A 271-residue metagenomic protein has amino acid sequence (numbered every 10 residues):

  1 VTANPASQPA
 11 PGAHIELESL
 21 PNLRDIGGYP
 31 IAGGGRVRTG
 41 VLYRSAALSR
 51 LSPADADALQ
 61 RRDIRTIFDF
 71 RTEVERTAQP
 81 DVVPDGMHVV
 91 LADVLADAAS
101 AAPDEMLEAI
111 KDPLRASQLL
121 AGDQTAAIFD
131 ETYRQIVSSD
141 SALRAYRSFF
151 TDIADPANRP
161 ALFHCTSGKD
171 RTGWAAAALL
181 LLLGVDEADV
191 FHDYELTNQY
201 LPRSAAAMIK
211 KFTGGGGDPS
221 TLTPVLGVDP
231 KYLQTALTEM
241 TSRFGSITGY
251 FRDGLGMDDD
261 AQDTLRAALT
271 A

Functional and structural regions predicted by a protein language model:
V1-L162, A175-A271: Cys-dependent protein tyrosine phosphatase-like superfamily
S167, R171-T172: Ser/Thr-glycine-rich phosphate-binding loops at phosphate-binding pockets of nucleotides, nucleotide cofactors
